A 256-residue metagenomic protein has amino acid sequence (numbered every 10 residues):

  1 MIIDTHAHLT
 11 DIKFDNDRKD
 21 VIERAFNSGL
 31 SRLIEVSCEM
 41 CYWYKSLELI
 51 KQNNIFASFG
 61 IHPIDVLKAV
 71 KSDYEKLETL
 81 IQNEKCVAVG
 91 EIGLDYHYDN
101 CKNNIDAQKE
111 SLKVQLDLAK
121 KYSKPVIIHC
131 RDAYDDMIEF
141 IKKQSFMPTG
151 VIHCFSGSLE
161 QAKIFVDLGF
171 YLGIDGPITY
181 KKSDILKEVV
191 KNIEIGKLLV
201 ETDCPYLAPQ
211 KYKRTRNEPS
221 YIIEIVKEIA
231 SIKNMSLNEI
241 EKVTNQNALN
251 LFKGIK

Functional and structural regions predicted by a protein language model:
M1-K256: Mid-domain alpha/beta scaffold segments of enzyme catalytic cores
